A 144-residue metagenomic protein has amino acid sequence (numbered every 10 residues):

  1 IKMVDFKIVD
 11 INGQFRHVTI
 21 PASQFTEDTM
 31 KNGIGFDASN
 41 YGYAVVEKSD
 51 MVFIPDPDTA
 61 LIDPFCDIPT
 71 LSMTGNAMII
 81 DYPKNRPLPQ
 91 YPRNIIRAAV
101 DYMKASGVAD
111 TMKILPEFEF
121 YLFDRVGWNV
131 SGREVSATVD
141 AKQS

Functional and structural regions predicted by a protein language model:
I1-S144: Glycine-rich, acidic/polar active-site loops that bind/position phosphate-bearing ligands
